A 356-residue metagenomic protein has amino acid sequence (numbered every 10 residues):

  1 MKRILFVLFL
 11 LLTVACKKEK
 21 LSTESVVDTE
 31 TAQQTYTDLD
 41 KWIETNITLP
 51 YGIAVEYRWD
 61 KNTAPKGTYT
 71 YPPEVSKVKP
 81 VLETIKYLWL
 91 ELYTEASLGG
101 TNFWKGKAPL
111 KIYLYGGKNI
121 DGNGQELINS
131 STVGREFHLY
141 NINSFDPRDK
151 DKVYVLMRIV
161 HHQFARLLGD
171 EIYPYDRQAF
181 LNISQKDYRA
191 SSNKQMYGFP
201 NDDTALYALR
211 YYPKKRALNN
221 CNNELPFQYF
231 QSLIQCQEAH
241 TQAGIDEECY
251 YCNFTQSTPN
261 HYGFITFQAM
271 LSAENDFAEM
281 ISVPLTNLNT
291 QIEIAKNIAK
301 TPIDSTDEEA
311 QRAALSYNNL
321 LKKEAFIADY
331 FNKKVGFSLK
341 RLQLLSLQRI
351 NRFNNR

Functional and structural regions predicted by a protein language model:
M1-E56, Q348-R356: Bacterial Sec-dependent N-terminal signal peptides
I53-P73, D304-E309: Acidic/histidine-rich, surface-exposed loop or edge segments in extracytoplasmic proteins
K79-E136: Auxiliary, metal-adjacent structural segments of Zn-dependent hydrolase domains
W89, L114-N119, N141-N143, A165 (+1 more regions): Short, flexible loop/turn elements at secondary-structure junctions
K111-L114, E136-Y140, D276-P284: Structural recognition of the beta-strand scaffold that forms the well-ordered cores of secreted hydrolase catalytic
Y115, N123-K152, I159-H162: Glycine- and small hydrophobic-enriched segments that form the cores of compact globular domains
P147, D151-R356: Active-site-flanking segments in enzyme catalytic domains
